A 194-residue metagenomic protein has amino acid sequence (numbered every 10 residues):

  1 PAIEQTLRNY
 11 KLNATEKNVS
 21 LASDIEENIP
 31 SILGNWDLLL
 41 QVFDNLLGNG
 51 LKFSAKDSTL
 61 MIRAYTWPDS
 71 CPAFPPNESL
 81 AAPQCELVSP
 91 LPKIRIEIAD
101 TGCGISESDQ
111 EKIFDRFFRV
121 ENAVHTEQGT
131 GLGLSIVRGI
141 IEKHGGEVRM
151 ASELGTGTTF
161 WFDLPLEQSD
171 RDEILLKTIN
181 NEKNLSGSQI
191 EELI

Functional and structural regions predicted by a protein language model:
T15, S20-P30, W67: Conserved catalytic submotifs in the C-terminal HATPase_c
G50-L51: Short helix-loop "hinge" at the ATP-lid/N-box region of the Bergerat-fold HATPase_c
D57-D69, P90: Short beta-strand/loop element within the Bergerat-fold HATPase_c
G104-K112: Short helix N-cap motif at coil->helix boundaries in the Bergerat
F118-Q128: Glycine-rich ATP-lid/hinge loop adjacent to the conserved G-boxes
G133, V137: Short alpha-helical Gxxx[C/S/T] motif in the catalytic ATP-binding
